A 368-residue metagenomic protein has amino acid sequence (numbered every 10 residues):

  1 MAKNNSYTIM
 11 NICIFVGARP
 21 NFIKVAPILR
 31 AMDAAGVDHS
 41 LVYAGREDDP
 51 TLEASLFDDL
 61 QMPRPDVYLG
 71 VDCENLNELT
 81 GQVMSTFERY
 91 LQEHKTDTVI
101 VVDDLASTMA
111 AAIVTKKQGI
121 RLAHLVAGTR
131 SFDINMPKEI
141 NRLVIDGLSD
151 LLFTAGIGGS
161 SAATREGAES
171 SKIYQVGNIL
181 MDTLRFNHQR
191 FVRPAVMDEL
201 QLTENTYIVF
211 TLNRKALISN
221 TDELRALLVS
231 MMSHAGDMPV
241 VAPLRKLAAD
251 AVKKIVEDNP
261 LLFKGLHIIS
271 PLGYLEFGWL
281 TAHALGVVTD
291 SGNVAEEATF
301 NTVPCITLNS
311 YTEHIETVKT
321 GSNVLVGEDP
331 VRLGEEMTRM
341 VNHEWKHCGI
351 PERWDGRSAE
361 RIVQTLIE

Functional and structural regions predicted by a protein language model:
K3-V240, L247-E368: Nucleotide-activated sugar donor-binding and catalytic core shared by glycosyltransferases and related lipid-linked
